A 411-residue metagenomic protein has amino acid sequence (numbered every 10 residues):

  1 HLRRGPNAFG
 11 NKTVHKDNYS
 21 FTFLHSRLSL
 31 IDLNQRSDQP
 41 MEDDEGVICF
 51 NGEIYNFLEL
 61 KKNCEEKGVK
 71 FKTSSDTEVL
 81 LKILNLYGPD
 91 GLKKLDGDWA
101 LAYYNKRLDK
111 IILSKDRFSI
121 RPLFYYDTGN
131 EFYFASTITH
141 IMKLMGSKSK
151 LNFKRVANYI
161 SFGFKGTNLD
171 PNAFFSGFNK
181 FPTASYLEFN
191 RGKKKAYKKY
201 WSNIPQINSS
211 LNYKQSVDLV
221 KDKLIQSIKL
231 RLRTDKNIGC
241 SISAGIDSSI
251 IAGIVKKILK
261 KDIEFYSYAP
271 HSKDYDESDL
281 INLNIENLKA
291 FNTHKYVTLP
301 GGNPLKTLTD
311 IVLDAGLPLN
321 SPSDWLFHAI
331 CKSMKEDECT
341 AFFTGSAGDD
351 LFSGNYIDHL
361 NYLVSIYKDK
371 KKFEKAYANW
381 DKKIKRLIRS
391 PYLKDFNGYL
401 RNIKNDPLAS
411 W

Functional and structural regions predicted by a protein language model:
H1-A315, F327: Cysteine-centered catalytic environments shared across enzyme families
H15, H25, T128, E286-T293 (+1 more regions): Glycine-rich active-site loop/lid subdomains used to bind and stabilize high-energy intermediates
